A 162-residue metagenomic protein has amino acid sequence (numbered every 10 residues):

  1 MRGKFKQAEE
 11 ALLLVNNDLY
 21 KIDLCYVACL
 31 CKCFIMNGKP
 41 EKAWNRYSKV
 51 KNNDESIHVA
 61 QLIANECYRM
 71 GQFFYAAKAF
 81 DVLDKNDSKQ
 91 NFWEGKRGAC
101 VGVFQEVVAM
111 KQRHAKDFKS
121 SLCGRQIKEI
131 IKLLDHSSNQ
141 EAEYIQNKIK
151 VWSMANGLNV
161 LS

Functional and structural regions predicted by a protein language model:
M1-S162: Eukaryotic alpha-helical solenoid repeat scaffolds
